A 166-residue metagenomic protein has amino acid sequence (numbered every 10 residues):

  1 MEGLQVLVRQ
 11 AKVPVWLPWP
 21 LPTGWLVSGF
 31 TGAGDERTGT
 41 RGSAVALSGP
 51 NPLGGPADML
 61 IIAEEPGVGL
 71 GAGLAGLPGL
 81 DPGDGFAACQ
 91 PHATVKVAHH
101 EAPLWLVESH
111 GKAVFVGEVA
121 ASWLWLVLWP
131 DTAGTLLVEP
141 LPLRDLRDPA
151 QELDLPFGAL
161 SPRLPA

Functional and structural regions predicted by a protein language model:
M1-K12: N-terminal cysteine/histidine-rich coordination modules
Q10-P14, G73-A75, A121: Glycine-centered secondary-structure boundary/capping sites
A11-P18, A46-L47: Intrinsically disordered, low-complexity boundary segments flanking structured domains
L17-S28: Proline-anchored loop/turn motifs at beta-strand termini and strand-loop-strand connectors
P22-G24, P52-G54, E118-W123: Short, solvent-exposed coil/turn segments at beta-strand boundaries
L26-L106: Short, solvent-exposed recognition patches
A88-A166: A short, solvent-exposed beta-edge/loop patch
